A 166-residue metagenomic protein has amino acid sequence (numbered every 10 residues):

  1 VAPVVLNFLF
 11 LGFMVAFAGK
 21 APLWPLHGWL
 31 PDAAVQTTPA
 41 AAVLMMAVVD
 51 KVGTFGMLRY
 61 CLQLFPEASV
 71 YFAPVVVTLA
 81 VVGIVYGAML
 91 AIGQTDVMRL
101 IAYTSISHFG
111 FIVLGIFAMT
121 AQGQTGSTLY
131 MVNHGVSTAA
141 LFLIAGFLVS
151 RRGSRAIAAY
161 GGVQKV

Functional and structural regions predicted by a protein language model:
V1-V166: Hydrophobic transmembrane alpha-helices and their helix-loop junctions in integral membrane proteins
